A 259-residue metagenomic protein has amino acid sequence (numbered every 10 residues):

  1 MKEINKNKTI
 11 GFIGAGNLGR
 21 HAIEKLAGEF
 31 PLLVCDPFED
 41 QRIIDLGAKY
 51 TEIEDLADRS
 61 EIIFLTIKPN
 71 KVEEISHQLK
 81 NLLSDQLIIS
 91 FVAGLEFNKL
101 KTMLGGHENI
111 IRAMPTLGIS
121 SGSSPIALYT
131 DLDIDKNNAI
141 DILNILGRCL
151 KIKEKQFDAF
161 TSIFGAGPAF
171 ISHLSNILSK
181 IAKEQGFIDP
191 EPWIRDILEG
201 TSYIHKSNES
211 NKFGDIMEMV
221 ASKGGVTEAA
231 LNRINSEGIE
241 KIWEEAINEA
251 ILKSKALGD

Functional and structural regions predicted by a protein language model:
M1-D58, M103, S123-S124, I181-E184: NAD(P)+-binding Rossmann beta1-loop-alpha1 motif at the extreme N-terminus of oxidoreductases
K2-K6, R195-D259: NAD(P)-dependent Rossmann-like dehydrogenase/reductase catalytic/cofactor-binding core
F30, G47, S60, D85-Q86 (+2 more regions): Short, well-ordered alpha-helix to beta-strand connector turns
L33-C35, I89, I111-A113, L150: Hydrophobic/aromatic beta-strand patches that form the interior of the parallel beta-sheet core in alpha/beta enzyme
E52-G105: Rossmann-fold NAD(P) dinucleotide-binding segment
K99-N109, P125-F160, F170-S210, I251-L257: Internal alpha-helical scaffold of NAD(P)-dependent oxidoreductase catalytic cores
T161-A169, M217: A short glycine-threonine-serine/GTX helix/turn-capping micro-motif
